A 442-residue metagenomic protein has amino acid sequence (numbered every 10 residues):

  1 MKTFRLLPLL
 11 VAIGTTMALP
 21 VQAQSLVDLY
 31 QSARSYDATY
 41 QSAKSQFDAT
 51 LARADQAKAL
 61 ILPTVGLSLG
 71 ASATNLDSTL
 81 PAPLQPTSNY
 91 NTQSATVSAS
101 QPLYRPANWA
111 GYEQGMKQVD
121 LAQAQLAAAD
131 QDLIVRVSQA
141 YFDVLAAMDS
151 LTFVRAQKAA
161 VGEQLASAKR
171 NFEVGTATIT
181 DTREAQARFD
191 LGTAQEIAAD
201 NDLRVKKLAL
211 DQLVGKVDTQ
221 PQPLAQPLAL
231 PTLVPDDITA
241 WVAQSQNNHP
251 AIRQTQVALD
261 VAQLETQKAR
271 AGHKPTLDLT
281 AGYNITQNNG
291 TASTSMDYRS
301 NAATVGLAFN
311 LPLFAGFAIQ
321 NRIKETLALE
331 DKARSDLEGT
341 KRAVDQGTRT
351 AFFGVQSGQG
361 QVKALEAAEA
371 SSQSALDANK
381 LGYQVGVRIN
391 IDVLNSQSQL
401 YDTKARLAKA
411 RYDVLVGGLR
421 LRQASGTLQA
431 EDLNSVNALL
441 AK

Functional and structural regions predicted by a protein language model:
M1-Q22: Gram-negative bacterial Sec-dependent N-terminal signal peptides
K2-T3, N75, R406-K442: Acidic, low-complexity, intrinsically disordered peripheral segments
T3-R5, D132-Q244, G354, G358 (+1 more regions): Periplasmic alpha-helical coiled-coil/stalk elements that build and connect Gram-negative outer-membrane
D28, T92-S94, Q139, E184 (+3 more regions): Transmembrane beta-barrel architecture of outer-membrane proteins
Y30-D37, T182, K216-G282, T286 (+1 more regions): Amphipathic alpha-helical coiled-coil scaffold segments and their short linker/junction regions
Q31-Q41, D48-P63, T96-Q114, A124-Q131 (+7 more regions): A glycine-/polar-enriched beta->alpha junction
S42-A57, A129, L133-F153, E163 (+5 more regions): Amphipathic alpha-helical coiled-coil segments
S68-Q101, L224-P235, Q267, T280-A315 (+2 more regions): Small/polar, glycine/serine/threonine/aspartate-rich low-complexity segments that form flexible
